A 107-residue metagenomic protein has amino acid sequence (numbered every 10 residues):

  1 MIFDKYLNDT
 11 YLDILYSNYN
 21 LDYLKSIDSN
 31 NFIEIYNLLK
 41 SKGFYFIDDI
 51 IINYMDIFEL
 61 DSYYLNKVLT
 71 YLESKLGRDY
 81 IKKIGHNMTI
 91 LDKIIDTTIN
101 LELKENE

Functional and structural regions predicted by a protein language model:
M1-E107: Long amphipathic alpha-helical repeat/alpha-solenoid cores
